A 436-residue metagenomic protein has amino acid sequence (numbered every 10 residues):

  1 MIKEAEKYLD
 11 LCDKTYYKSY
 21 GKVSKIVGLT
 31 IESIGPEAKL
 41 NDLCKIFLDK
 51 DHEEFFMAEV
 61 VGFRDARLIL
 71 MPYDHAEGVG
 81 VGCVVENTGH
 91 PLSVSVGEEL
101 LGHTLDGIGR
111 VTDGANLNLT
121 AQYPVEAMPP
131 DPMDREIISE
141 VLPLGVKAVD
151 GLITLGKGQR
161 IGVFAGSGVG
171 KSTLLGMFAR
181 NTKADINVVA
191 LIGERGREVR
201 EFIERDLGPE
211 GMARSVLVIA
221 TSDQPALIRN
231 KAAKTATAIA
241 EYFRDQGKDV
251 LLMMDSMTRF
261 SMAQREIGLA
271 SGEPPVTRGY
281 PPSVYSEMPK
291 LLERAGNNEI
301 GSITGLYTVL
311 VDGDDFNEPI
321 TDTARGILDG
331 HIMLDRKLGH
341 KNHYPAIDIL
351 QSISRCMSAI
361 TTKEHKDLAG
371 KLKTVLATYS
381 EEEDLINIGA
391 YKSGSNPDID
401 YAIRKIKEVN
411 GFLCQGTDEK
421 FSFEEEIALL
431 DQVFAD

Functional and structural regions predicted by a protein language model:
M1-H103, G107-T112: N-terminal accessory targeting/assembly segments
K3-L9, T88, L144-V149, A236 (+2 more regions): Phosphate-interacting basic helix/loop segments used at nucleotide- and nucleic-acid interfaces
L11, E53-E54, L92-V96, V111-N116 (+4 more regions): Active-site phosphate-binding and catalytic loops of NTP-dependent enzymes
T15, H52, E140-K147, G170 (+2 more regions): Short secondary-structure boundary/capping elements
S19, F56, L100, A121 (+3 more regions): Residue-level signal for beta-strand positions within conserved beta-sheet cores that form or flank
K25, G35, L48-K50, G62 (+11 more regions): Flexible glycine-/small-residue-rich
C83-V85, L92, E99, T112-Q159 (+3 more regions): P-loop NTPase nucleotide-binding/switch module
G151-L152, G158-D436: P-loop NTPase catalytic core
